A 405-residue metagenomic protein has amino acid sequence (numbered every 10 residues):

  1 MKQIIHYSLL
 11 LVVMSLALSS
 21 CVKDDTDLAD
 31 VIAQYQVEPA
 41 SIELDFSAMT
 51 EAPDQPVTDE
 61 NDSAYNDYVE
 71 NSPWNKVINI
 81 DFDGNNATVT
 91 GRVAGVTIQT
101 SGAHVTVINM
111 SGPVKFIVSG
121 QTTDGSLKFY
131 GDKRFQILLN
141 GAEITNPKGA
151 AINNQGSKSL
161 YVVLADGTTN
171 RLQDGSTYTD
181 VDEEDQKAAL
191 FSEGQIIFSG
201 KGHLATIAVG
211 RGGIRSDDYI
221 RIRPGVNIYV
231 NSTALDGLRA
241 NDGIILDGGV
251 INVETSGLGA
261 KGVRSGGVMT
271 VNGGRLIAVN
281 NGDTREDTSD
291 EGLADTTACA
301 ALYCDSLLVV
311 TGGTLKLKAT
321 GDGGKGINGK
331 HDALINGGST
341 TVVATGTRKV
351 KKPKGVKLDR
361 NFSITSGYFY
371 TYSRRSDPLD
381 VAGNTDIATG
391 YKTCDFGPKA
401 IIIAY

Functional and structural regions predicted by a protein language model:
M1-L9: Bacterial N-terminal signal peptides that target proteins for export
L11-S15: Alpha-helical transmembrane segments
A17-S20: C-terminal motif of bacterial Sec signal peptides marking the signal peptidase cleavage site
V22-Y405: A composition-driven surface/loop motif
